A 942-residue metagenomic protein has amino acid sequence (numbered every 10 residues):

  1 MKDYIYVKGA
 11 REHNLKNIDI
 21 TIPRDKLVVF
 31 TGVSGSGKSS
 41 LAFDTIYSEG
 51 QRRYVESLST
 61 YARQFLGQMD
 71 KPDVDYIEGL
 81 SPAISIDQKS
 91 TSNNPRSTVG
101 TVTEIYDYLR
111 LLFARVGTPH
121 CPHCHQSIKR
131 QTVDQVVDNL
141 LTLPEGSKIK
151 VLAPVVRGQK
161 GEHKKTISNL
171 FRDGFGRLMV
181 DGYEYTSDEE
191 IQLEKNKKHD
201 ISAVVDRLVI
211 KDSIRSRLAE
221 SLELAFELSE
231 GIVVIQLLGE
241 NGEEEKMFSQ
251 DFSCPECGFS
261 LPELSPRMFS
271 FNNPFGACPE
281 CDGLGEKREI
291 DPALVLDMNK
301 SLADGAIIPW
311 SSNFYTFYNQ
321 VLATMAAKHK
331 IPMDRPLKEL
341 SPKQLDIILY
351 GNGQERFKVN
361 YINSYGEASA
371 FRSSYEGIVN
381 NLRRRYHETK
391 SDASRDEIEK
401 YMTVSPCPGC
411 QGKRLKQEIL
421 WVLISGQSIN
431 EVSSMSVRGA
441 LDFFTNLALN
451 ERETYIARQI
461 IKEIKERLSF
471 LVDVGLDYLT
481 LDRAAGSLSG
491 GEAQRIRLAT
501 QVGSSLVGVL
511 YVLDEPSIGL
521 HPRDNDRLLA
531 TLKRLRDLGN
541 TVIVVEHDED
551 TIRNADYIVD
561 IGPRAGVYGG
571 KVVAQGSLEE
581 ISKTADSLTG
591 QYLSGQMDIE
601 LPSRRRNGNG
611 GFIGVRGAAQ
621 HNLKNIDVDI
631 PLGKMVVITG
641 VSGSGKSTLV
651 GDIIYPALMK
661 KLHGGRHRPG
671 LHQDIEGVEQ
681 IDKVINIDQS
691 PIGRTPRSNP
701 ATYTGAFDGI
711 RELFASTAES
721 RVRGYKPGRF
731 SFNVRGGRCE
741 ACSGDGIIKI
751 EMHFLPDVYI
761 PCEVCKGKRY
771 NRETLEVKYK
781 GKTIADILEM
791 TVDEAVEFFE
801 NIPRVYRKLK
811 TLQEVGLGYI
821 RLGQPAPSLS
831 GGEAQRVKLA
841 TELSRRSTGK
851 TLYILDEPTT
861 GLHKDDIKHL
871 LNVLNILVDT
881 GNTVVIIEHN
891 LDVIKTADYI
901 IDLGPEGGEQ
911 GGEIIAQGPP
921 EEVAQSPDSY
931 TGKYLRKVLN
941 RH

Functional and structural regions predicted by a protein language model:
M1-H942: Conserved phosphate-binding elements of NTP-dependent enzyme cores
